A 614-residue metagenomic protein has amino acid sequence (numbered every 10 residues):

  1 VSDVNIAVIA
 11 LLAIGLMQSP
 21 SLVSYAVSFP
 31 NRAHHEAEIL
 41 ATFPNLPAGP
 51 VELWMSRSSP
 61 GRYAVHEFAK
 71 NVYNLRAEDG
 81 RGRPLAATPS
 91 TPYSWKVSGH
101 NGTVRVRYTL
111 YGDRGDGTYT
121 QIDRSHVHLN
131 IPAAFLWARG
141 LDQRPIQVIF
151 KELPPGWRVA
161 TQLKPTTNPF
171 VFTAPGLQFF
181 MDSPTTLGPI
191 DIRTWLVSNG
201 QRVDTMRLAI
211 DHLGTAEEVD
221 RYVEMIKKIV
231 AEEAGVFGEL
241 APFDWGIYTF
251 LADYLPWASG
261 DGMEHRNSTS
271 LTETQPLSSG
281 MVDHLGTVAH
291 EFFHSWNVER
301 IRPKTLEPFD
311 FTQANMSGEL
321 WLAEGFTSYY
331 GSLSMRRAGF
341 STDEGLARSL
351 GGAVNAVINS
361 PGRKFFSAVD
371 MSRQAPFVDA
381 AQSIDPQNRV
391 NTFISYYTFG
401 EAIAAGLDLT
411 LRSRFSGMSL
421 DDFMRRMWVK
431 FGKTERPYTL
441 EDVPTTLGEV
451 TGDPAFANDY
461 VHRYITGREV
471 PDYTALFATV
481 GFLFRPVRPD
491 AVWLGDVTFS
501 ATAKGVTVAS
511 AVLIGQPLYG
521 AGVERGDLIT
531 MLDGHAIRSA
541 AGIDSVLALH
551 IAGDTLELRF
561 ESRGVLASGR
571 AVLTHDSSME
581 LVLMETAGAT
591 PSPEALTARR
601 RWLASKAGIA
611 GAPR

Functional and structural regions predicted by a protein language model:
Q18-R32: N-terminal, polar/Ser/Thr-rich
F29-P30, G61-D123: A surface-exposed beta-strand-loop module
A37-A69, A133-L153: Surface-exposed beta-strand/loop patches in extracellular or lumenal glycoproteins
I39-N45, M55-R57, Y93-R124, I146-L153 (+4 more regions): Short, hydrophobic/aromatic-enriched beta-strand segments in well-ordered soluble domains
A41, T194-L320: Juxtacatalytic substrate-recognition/specificity segment
F68-N71, R76, Q143-A160, K164 (+6 more regions): Zn2+-dependent metallopeptidase catalytic core
R107-I190: Extended, low-hydrophobicity, Ser/Thr/Pro/Gly-biased non-transmembrane segments
G331-S332, S341-R614: C-terminal recognition in membrane/secretory proteostasis and scaffolding
